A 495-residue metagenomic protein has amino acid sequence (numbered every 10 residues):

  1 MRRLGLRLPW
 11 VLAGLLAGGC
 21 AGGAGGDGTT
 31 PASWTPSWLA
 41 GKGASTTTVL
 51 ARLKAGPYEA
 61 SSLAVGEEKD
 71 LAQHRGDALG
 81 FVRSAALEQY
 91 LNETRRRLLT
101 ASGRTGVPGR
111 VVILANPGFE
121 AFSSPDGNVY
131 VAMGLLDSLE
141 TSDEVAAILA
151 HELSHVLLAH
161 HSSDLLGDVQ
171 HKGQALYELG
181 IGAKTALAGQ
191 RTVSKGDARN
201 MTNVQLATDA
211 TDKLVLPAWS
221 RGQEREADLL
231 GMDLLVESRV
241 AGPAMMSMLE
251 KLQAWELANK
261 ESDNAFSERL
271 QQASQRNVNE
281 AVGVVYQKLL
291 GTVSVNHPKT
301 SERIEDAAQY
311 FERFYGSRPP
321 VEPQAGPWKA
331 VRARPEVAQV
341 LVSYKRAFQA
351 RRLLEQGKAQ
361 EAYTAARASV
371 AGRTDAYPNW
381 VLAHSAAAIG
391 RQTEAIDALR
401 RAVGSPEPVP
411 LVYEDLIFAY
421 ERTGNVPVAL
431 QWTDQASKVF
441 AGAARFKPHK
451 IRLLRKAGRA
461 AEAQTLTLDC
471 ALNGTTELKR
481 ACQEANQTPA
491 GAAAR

Functional and structural regions predicted by a protein language model:
M1-W10: Bacterial N-terminal signal peptides that target proteins for export
A13, M201-Q205, E280-V282: Active-site-adjacent bridging/hinge elements
A17-G19: C-terminal motif of bacterial Sec signal peptides marking the signal peptidase cleavage site
A24-R191, K213-L216, E226-N296, S301 (+6 more regions): Peri-catalytic and regulatory segments of divalent metal-dependent proteins
K184-G222: Substrate-binding clefts and substrate-entry loops adjacent to catalytic sites of polymer-processing enzymes acting on
